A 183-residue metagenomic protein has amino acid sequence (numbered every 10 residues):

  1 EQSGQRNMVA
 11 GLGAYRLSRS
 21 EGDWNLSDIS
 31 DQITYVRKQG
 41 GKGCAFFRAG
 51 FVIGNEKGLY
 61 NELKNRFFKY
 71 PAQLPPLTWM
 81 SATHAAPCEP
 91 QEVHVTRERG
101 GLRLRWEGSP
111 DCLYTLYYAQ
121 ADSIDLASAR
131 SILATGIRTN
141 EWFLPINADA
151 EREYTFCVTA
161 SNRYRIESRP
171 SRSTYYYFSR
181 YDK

Functional and structural regions predicted by a protein language model:
S3-S81: Substrate-binding cleft of secreted/luminal carbohydrate-active enzymes
L12-A14, A45-A49, W106-G108, Q120 (+2 more regions): Active-site proximal loops enriched in glycine and acidic residues that flank catalytic Cys/His/Asp and coordinate
L17, I53, S123-D125, E167: Flexible, glycine-rich phosphate/dinucleotide-binding loops and adjacent beta-alpha linkers at cofactor/substrate
E62-D111, Y164-K183: Pro/Thr/Ser/Gly-rich low-complexity, intrinsically disordered linker/stalk tracts
D111-S131: Extracellular low-complexity, O-glycosylation-prone stalks/linkers
I132-T139: Short beta-strand segments within Ig-like beta-sandwich modules, predominantly Fibronectin type-III
N140-L144: Short strand-edge motifs at loop-to-beta-strand transitions and within beta-strands of extracellular beta-rich domains
P145-S168: Beta-strand-rich modules
